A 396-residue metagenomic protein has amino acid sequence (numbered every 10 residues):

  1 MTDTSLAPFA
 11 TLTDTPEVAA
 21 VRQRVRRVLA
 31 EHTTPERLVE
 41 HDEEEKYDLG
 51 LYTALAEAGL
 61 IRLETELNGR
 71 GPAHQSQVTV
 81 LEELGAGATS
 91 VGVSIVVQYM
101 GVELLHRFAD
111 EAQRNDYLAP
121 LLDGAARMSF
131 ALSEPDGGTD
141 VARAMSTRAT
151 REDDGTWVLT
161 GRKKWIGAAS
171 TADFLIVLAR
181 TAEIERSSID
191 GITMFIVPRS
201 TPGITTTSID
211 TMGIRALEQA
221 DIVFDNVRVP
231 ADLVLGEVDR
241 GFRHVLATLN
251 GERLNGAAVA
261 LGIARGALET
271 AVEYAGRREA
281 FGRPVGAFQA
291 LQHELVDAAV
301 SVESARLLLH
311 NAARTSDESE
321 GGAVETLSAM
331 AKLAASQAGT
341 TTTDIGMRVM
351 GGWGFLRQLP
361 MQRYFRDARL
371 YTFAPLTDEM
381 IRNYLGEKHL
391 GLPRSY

Functional and structural regions predicted by a protein language model:
M1-G87, F108-Q113, P120, G124 (+2 more regions): Alpha-helical interface subdomain recognition
A73-V80, V141-M145, V223, V229: Structural signature of FAD isoalloxazine-binding scaffolds in flavoprotein oxidoreductases
G92-A112, V141, D153: N-terminal glycine-rich flavin-associated loop
G124-S133: A short, Trp-centered hydrophobic/proline-enriched beta-strand micro-motif
A144, S200-R228: Flexible, small-/acidic-enriched active-site or ligand-binding loops
T147-T150: A structural signal for short hydrophobic beta-strand segments in well-ordered beta-sheet cores
T156, T160-T205: A short core secondary-structure module
A220-A247: A short, charged helix-loop
